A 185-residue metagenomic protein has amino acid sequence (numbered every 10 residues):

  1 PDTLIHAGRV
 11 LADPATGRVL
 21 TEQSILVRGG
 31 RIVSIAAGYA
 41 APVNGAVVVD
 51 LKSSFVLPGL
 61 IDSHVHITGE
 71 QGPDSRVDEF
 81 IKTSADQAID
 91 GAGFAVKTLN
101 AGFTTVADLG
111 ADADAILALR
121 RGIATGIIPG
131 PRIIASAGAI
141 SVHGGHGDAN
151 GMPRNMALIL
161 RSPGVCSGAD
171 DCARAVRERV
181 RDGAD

Functional and structural regions predicted by a protein language model:
G8, I25, G30, S53 (+5 more regions): Divalent metal-coordination and catalytic microenvironments
V10, A15-L57: Histidine-rich, glycine-flanked metal-binding segment
V19, P42, L99-N100, T125-P129 (+1 more regions): Extracellular/periplasmic catalytic domains that process cell-envelope and extracellular macromolecules
A36, L51, A101, L109-G110 (+1 more regions): Active-site-proximal beta-strand/loop segments in catalytic clefts of secreted hydrolases
A46-F55, L119-I127, C172-G183: Short amphipathic alpha-helices and their capping/turn segments at secondary-structure boundaries
F55-T125, H143-H146: Metal-associated gating/positioning segment near the N- to mid-region
I127-D185: Metal-coordinating catalytic core of metallo-dependent amide/deamination hydrolases
